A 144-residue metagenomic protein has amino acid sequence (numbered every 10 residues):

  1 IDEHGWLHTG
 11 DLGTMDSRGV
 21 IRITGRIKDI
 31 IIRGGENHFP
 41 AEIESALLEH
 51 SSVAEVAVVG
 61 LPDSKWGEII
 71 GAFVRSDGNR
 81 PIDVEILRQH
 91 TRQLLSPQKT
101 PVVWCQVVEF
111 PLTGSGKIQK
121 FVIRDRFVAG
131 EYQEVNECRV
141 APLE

Functional and structural regions predicted by a protein language model:
E3-H4, G10-K99, E109, V122-D125: AMP-binding/adenylate-forming catalytic core of the ANL superfamily
S96-K117, V135-E144: AMP-binding/adenylate-forming catalytic domain of the ANL superfamily
R126-E137: A short, polar/charged loop-to-alpha-helix boundary motif
